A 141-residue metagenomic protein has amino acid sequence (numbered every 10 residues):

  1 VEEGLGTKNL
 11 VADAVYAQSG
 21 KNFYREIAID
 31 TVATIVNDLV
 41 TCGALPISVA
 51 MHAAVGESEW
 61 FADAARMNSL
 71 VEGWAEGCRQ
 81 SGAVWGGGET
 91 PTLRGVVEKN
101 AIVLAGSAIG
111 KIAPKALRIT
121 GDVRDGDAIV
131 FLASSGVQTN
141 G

Functional and structural regions predicted by a protein language model:
V1-V137: Glycine-rich phosphate/pyrophosphate-binding loop regions near the starts of catalytic domains
T139-G141: Short, intrinsically disordered, charge-balanced linker/junction segments flanking boundaries in proteins
